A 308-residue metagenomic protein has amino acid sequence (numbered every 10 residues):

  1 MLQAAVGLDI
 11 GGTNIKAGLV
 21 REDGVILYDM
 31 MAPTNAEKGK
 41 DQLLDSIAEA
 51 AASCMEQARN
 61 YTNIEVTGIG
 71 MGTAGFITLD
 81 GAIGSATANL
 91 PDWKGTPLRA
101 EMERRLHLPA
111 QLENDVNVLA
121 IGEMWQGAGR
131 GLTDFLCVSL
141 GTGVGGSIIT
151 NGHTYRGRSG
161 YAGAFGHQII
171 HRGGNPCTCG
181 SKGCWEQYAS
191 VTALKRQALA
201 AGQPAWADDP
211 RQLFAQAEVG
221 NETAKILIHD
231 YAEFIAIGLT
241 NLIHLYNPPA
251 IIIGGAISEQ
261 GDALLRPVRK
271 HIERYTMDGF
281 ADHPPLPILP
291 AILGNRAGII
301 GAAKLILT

Functional and structural regions predicted by a protein language model:
M1-G68, I77-I83, A100-L108, W125-L132 (+1 more regions): ATP-binding/phosphotransfer module of carbohydrate and carboxylate kinases, centering on a glycine-rich
T34-N35, P91, A162-A164: A short acidic/small-residue loop/turn micro-motif
A82-K94: A charged helix-plus-loop insertion that forms the helical arch/lid used to bind and gate nucleic-acid substrates
A110-N114: General beta-strand structural signal in soluble alpha/beta enzymes
N117: Short alpha-helical segments enriched in small residues
L132-Y188: Glycine-rich phosphate-binding loop of actin/hexokinase-like ATP-binding domains
